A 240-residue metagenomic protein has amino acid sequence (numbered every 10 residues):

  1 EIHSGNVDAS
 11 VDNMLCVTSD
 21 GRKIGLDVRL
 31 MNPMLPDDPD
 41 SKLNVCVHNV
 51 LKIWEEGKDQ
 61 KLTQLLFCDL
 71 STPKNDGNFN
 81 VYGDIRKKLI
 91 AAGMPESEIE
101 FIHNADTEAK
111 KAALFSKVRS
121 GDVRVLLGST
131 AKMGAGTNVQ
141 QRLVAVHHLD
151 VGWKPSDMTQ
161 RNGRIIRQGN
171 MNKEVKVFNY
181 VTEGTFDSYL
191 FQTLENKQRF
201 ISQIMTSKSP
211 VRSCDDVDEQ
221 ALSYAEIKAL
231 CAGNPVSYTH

Functional and structural regions predicted by a protein language model:
E1-L65, D69: Conserved helicase/translocase motor-coupling segment
S71-P73, K132-G134, G152-K154, I166 (+1 more regions): Conserved nucleotide-binding/hydrolysis micro-motifs of P-loop NTPases
T72-F101: Conserved helicase motor "Helicase C" RecA-like lobe of SF1/SF2 P-loop NTPases
I99-S129: Conserved helicase ATPase core of P-loop NTP-dependent helicases/translocases
L126-V144, P155, N162-M171: SF2 helicase motor core recognition
T159, I166-N234: A conserved SF2-helicase RecA2
T239-H240: Conserved small/polar residues in nucleotide/adenosyl-binding loops
